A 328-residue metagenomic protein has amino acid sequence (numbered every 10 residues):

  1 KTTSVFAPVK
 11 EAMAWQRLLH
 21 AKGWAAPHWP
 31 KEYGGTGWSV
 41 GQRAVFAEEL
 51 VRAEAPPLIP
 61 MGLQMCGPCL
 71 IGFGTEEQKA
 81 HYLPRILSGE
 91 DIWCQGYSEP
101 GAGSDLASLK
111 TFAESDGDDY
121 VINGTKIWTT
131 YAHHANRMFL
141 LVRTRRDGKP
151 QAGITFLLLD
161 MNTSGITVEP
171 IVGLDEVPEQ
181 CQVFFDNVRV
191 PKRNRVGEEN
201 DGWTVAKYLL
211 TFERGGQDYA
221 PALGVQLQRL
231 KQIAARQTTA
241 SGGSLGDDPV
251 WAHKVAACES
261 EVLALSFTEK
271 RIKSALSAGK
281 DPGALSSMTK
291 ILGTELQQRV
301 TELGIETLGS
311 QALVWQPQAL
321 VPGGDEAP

Functional and structural regions predicted by a protein language model:
K1-T3, T239-G242, G246-P249, L263-G324: C-terminal helix-coil-helix/basic helical segment that borders enzyme active sites and/or dimer interfaces and provides
M13-E90, Y131-R137, V262, L276-A284 (+2 more regions): Internal helix-loop-helix
G41, V45, M65, W203-F212 (+2 more regions): Glycine-rich phosphate/cofactor-binding loops in nucleotide/flavin-utilizing enzymes
G89-Y97, L141: A short, Trp-centered hydrophobic/proline-enriched beta-strand micro-motif
A102-S104, I127-A132, L174-D175: Glycine-rich phosphate/pyrophosphate-binding beta-alpha loops
D105-N123, P317-G323: Cytochrome P450 C-terminal beta-domain/meander region
K110, D118-D119, N123-E169: A short core secondary-structure module
I166-F267: Glycine-rich beta->alpha junctions and the first turn(s) of the following alpha-helix
